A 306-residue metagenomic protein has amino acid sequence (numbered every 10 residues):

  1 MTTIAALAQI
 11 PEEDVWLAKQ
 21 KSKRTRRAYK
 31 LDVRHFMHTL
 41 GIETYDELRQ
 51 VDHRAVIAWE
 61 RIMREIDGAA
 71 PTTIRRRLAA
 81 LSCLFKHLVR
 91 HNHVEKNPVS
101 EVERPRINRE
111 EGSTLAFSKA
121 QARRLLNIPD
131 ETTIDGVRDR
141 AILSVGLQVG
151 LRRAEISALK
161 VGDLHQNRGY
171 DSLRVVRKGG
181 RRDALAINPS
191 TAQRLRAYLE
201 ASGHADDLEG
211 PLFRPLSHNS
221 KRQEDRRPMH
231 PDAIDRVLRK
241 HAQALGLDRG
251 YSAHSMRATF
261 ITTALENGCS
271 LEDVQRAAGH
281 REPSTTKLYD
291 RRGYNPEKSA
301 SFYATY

Functional and structural regions predicted by a protein language model:
M1-Y306: Conserved catalytic core of the tyrosine transesterase superfamily
